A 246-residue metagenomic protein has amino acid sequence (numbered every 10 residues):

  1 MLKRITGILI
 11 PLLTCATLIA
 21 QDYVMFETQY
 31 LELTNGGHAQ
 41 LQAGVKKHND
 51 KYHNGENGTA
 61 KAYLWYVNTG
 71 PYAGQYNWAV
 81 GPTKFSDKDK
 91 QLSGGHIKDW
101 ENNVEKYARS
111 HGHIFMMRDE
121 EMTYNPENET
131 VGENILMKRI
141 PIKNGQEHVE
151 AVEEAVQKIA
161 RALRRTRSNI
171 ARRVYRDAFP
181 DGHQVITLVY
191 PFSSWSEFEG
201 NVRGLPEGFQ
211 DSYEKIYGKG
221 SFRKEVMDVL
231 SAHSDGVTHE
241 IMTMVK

Functional and structural regions predicted by a protein language model:
M1-Y23: Bacterial Sec-dependent N-terminal signal peptides
A20-K246: Short S/T/G/P-rich N-terminal loop/turn motif that feeds into the first structured element of a domain
